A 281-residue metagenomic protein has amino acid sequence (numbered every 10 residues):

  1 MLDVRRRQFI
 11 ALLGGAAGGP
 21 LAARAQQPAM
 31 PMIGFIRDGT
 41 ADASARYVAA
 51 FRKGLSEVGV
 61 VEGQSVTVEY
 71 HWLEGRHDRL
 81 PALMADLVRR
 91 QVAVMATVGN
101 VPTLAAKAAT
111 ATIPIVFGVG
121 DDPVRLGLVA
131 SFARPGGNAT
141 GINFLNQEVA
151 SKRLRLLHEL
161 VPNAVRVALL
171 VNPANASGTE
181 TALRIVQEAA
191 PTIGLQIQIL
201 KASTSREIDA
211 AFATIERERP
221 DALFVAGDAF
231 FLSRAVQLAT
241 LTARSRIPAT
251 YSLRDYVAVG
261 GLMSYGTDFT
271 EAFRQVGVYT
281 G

Functional and structural regions predicted by a protein language model:
M1-G281: Short hydrophobic alpha-helices and adjacent helix-cap/hinge residues
